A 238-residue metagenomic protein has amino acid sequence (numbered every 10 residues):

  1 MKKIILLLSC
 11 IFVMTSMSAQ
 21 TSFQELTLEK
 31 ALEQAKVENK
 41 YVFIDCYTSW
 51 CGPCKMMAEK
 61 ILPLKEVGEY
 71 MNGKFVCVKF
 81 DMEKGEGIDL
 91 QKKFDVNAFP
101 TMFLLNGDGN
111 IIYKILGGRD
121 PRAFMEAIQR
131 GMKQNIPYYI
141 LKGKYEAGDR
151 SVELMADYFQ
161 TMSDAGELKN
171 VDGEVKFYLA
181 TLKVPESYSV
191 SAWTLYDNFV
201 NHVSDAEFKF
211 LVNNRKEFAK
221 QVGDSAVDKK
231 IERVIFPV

Functional and structural regions predicted by a protein language model:
M1-F23: Bacterial Sec-dependent N-terminal signal peptides
Q20-E38: N-terminal leader/targeting and pre-domain segments
T21-L26, C46, M57-G87, V96-F99 (+1 more regions): Thiol-based oxidoreductase modules, predominantly thioredoxin-like and allied folds used for disulfide exchange
T27-K30, M56, E66, D89 (+2 more regions): Extracytoplasmic/secreted proteins, especially bacterial periplasmic and envelope-associated proteins
E38-S49: Short active-site neighborhood of thiol/selenol oxidoreductases, capturing the structured segment around
C51-C54: Short cysteine clusters
N97-P137: Non-catalytic, surface beta->alpha helical segment in thiol-disulfide oxidoreductase systems
Y145-V238: Oxidative protein folding and maturation machinery
